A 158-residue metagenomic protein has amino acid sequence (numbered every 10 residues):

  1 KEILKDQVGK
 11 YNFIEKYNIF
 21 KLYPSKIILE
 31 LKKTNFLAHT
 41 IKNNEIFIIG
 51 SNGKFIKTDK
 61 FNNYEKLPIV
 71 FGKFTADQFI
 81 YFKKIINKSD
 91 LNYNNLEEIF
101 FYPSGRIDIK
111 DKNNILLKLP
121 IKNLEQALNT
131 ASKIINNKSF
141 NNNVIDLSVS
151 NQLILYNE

Functional and structural regions predicted by a protein language model:
E2-E158: Charged, solvent-exposed interaction patches on well-folded alpha/beta domains that mediate macromolecular contacts
